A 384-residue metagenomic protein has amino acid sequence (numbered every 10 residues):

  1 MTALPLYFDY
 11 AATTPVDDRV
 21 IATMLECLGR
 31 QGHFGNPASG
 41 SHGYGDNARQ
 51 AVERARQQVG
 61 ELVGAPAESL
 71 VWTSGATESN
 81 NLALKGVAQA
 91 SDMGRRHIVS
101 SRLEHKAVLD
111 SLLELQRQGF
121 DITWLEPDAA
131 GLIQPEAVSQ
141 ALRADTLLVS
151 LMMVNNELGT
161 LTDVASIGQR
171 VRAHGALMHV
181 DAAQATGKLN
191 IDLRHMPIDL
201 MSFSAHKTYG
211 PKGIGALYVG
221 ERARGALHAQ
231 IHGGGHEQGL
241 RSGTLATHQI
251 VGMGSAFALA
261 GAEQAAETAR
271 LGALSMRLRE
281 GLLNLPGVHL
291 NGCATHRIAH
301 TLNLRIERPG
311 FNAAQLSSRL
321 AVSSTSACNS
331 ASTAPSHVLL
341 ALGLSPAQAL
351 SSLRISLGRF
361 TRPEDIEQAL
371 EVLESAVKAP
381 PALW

Functional and structural regions predicted by a protein language model:
M1-W384: Pyridoxal 5′-phosphate
